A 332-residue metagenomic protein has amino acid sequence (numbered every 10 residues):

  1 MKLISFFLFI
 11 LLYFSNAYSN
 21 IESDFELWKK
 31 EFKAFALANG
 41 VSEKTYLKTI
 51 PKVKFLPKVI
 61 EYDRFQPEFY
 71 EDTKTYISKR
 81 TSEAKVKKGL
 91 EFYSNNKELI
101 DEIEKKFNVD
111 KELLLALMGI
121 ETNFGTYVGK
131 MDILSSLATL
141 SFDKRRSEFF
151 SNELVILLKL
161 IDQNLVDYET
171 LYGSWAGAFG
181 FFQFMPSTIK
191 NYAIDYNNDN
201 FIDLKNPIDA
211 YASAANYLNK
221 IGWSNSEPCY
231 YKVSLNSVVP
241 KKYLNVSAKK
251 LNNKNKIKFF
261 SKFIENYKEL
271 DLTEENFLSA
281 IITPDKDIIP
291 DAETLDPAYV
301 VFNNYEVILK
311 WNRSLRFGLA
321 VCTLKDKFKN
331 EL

Functional and structural regions predicted by a protein language model:
M1-S19: Classical Sec-dependent N-terminal signal peptides that target proteins to the secretory pathway
E22-N95, D101-E104: An acidic, Gly/Ser/Thr/Pro-rich helix-cap/linker signature
A36, Y46-P57, N108-G125, L157-D162 (+1 more regions): Short, functionally critical alpha-helical segments immediately adjacent to catalytic or ligand/cofactor-binding
F55-Y62, T122-M131, D143-S147, Q163-E169 (+3 more regions): Secretory-pathway/luminal and periplasmic proteins that interact with or process carbohydrate-rich
D132-S141, L154, A178-I194, A214: Substrate-binding/active-site groove segments that recognize and process beta-1,4-linked N-acetyl-hexosamine
L158-D162, V166, A176-Y196, I221-E227: A structural motif
D195-L204: Acidic, glycine-anchored loop motifs typical of Ca2+
N236-L332: C-terminal soluble interaction/assembly domains
